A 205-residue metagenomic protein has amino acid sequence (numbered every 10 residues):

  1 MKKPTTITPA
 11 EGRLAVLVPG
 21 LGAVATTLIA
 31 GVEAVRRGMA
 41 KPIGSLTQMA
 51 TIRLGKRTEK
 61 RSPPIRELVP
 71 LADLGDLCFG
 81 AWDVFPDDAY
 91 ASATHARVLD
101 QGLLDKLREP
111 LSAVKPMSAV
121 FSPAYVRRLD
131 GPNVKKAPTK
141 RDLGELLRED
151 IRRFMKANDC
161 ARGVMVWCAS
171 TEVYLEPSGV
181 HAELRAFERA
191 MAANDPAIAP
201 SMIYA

Functional and structural regions predicted by a protein language model:
M1-A205: Metallocofactor- and cofactor-centric catalytic cores in central/energy metabolism, strongly enriched
